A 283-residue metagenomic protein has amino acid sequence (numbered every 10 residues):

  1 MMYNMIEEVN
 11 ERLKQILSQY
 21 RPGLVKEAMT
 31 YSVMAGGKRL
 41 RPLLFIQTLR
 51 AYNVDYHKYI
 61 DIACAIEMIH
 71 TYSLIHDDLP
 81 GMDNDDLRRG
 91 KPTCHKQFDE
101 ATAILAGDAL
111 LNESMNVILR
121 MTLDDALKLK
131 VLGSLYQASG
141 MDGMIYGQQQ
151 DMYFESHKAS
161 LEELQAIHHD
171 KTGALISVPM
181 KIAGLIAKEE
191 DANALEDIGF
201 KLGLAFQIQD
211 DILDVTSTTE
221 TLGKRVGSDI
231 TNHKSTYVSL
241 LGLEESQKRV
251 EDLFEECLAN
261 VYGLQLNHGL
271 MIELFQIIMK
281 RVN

Functional and structural regions predicted by a protein language model:
M1-L17: N-terminal amphipathic/basic leader segments beginning at the initiator methionine
Q19-Y262, N267-M279: Mg2+-dependent prenyl diphosphate-binding active-site environment of isoprenoid biosynthetic enzymes
